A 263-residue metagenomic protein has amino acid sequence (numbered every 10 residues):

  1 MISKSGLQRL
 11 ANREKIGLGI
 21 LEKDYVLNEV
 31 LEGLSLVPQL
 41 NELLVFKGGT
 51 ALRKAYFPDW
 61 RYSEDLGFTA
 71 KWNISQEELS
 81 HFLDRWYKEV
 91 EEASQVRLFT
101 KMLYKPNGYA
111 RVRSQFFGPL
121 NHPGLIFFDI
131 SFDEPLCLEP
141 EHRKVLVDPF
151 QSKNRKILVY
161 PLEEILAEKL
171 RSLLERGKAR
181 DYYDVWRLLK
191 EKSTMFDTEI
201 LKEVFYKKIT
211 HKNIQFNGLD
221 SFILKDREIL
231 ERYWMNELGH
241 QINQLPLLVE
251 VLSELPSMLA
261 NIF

Functional and structural regions predicted by a protein language model:
M1-L44, K54-L66, A70-F263: Structured mid-to-C-terminal alpha-helical surface segments
F46-T50: Glycine-rich beta-strand-to-loop/alpha-helix junction loops that act as flexible
